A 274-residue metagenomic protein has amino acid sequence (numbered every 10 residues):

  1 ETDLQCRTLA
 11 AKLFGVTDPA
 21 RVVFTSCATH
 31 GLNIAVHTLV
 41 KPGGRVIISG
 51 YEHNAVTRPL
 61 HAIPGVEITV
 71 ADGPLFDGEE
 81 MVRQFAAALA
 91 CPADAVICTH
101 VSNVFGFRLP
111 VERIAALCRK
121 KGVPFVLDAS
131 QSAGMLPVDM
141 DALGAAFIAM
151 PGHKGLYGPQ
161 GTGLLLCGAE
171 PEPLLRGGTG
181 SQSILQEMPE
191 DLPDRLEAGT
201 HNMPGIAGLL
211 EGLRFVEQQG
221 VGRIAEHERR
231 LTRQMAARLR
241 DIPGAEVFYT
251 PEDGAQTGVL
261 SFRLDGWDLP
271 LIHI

Functional and structural regions predicted by a protein language model:
E1-I272: Pyridoxal 5′-phosphate
